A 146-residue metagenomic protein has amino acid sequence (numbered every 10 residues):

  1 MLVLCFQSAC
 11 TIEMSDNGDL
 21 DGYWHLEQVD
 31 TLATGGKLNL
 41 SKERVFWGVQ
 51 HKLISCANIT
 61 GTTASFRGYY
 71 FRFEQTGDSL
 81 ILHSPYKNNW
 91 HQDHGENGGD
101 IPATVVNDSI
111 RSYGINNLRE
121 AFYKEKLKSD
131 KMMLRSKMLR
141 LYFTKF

Functional and structural regions predicted by a protein language model:
C5-A9: C-terminal motif of bacterial Sec signal peptides marking the signal peptidase cleavage site
C10-H25: N-terminal helix-cap/turn-to-beta initiation motif at the start of protein domains
D21-Y23, H51-S55, K128-M133: Short, hydrophobic/aromatic-rich segments at coil-to-beta transitions
L26-V29, L38-F46: Transition segment at domain starts
D30-L38, K52-L127: Contiguous, well-ordered beta-strand patches that form the walls/edges of small beta-barrel/beta-sandwich domains
R44-F46, R119-F122, R140-Y142: Well-ordered beta-strand positions in beta-sheet-rich domains
Y70-Q75, L127-F146: Edge beta-strand at a domain terminus
